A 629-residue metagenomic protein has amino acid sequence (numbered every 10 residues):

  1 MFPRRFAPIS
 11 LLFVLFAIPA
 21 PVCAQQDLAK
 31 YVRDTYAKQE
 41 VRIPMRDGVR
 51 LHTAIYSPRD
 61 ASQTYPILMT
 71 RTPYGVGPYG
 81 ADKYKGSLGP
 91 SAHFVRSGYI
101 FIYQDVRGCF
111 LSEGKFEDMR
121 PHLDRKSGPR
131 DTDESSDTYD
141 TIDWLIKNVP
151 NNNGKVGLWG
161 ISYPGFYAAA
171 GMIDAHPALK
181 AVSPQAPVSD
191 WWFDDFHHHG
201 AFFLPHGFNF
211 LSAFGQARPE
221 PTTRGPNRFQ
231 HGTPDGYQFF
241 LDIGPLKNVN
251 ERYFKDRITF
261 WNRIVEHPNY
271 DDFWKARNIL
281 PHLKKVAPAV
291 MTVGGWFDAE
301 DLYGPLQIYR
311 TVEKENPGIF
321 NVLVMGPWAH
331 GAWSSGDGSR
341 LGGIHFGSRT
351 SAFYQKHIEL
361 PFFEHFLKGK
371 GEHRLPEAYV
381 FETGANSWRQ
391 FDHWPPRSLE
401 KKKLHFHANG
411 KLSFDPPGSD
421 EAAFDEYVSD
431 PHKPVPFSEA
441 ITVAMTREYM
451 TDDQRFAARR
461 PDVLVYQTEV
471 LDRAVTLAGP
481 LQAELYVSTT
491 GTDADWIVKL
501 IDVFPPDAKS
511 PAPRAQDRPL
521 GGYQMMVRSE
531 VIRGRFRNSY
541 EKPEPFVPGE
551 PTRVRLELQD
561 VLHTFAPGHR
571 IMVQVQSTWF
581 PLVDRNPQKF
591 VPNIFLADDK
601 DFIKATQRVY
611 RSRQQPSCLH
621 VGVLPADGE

Functional and structural regions predicted by a protein language model:
Q26-A61, Q467-R473, Y486, F546: N-terminal cap/lid segment of alpha/beta-hydrolase-fold proteins
Q63-N148, F196-H197, S335-F346, T492 (+5 more regions): Cap/lid segment of the alpha/beta-hydrolase catalytic domain
Y84-S87, R96, D118-D131, S135 (+1 more regions): Accessory cap/linker subdomain of secreted extracellular hydrolases
P150-S162: Alpha/beta-hydrolase fold nucleophile elbow
G160-A170: Glycine-rich nucleophile elbow surrounding the catalytic serine of serine-hydrolase chemistry
Q230-N248, V324, W333, G338-E629: C-terminal, loop-rich substrate-recognition/catalytic regions characterized by aromatic stacking residues
V286, T292-G294: Short beta-strand/loop motif that positions the catalytic acidic residue of the alpha/beta-hydrolase fold
A299-L306: Conserved alpha/beta-hydrolase "acid-adjacent" motif
